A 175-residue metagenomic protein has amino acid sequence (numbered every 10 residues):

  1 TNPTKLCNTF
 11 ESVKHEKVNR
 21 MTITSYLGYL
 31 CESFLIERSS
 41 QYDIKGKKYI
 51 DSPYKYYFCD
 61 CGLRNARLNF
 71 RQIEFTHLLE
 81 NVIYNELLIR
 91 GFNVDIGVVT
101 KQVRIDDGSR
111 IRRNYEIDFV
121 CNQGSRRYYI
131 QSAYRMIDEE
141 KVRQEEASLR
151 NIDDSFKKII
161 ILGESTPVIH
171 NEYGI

Functional and structural regions predicted by a protein language model:
T1-R126: Accessory nucleic acid-recognition modules appended to NTPase machines
E37, Q131, I159-L162: Short beta-strand segments
L87, D118-F119, I130, L149 (+1 more regions): Hydrophobic, well-ordered secondary-structure elements that form the walls of internal hydrophobic environments
D95, Y128, K157-I160: A structural signal for isolated positions on well-ordered beta-strands in alpha/beta enzyme cores
V99, G163-E164: Cofactor-binding loop segments of dinucleotide-utilizing enzymes, especially the Rossmann-like FAD- and NAD(P)+-binding
D118, N122-I137, E145: Active-site ExK catalytic segment of metal-dependent nucleases
R135, E140-K157: Short, charged, amphipathic alpha-helix that recurs within catalytic cores of restriction-modification and other
E164-I175: Domain-level recognition of nuclease-like catalytic cores that cleave nucleotide substrates
